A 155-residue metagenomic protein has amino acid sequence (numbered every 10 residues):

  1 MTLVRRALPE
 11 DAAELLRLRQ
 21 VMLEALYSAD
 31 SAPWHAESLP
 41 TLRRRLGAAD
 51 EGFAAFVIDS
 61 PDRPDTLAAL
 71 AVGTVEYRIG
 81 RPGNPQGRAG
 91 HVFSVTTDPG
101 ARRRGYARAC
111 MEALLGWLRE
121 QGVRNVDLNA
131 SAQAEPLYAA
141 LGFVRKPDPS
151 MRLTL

Functional and structural regions predicted by a protein language model:
L3-R17: A short beta-loop-alpha structural element at the N-terminal edge of CoA-dependent acyl/N-acetyltransferase catalytic
L23-R44: Conserved GNAT-fold acetyl-CoA-binding loop/helix
R43-V57, H91: A short helix-loop-beta-strand connector motif used in the catalytic cores of GNAT acetyltransferases and, in some
V57, D65-V75, H91, T96: Conserved beta-strand in the GNAT
Y77-V92, R102: A conserved beta-turn-beta hairpin within the catalytic core of GNAT-like acetyltransferases that forms part
A101-A113: Conserved acetyl-CoA pyrophosphate-binding loop and the N-cap/start of the following alpha-helix in GNAT-like
M111, L118-S131: Conserved GNAT acetyl-CoA-binding A-motif
V126-P136, R152-L155: Conserved beta-strand-loop-alpha-helix junction that forms the acyl-donor binding cleft
